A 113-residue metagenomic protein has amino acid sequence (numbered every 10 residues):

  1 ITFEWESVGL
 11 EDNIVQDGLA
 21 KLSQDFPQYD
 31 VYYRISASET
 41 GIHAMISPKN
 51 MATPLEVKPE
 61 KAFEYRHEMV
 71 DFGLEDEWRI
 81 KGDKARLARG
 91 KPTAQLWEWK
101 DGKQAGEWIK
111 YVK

Functional and structural regions predicted by a protein language model:
I1-S38, K49-V57, E64, M69 (+1 more regions): Signature for HUH/AEP ssDNA processing cores
E39-H43: A generic structural signal for beta-strand entry/edge sites
M45-S47: Catalytic palm subdomain of template-directed nucleic-acid polymerases, centered on the conserved carboxylate motif
F63-R86: Extracytoplasmic
